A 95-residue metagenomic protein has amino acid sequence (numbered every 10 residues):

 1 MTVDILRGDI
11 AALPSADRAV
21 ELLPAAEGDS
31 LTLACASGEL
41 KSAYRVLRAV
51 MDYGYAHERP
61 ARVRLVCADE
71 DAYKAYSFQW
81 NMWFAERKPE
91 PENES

Functional and structural regions predicted by a protein language model:
M1-D17: N-terminal beta-strand/alpha-helix entry module and adjacent surface of metal-dependent catalytic domains
S15-S95: Phosphate/ribose-phosphate-bearing ligand recognition and processing surfaces, centered on ADP-ribose/NAD(+/P+) systems
